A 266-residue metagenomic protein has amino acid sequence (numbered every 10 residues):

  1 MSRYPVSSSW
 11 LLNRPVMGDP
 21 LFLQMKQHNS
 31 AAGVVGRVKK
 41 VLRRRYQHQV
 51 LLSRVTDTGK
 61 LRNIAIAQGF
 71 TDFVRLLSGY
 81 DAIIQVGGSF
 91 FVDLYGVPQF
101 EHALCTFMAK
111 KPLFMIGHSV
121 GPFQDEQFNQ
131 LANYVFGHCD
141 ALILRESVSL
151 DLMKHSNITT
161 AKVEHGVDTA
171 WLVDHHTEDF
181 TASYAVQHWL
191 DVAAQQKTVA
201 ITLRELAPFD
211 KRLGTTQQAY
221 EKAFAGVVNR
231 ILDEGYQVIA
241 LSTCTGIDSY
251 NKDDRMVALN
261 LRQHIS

Functional and structural regions predicted by a protein language model:
M1-S266: Active-site anion-handling motifs in enzyme catalytic cores
